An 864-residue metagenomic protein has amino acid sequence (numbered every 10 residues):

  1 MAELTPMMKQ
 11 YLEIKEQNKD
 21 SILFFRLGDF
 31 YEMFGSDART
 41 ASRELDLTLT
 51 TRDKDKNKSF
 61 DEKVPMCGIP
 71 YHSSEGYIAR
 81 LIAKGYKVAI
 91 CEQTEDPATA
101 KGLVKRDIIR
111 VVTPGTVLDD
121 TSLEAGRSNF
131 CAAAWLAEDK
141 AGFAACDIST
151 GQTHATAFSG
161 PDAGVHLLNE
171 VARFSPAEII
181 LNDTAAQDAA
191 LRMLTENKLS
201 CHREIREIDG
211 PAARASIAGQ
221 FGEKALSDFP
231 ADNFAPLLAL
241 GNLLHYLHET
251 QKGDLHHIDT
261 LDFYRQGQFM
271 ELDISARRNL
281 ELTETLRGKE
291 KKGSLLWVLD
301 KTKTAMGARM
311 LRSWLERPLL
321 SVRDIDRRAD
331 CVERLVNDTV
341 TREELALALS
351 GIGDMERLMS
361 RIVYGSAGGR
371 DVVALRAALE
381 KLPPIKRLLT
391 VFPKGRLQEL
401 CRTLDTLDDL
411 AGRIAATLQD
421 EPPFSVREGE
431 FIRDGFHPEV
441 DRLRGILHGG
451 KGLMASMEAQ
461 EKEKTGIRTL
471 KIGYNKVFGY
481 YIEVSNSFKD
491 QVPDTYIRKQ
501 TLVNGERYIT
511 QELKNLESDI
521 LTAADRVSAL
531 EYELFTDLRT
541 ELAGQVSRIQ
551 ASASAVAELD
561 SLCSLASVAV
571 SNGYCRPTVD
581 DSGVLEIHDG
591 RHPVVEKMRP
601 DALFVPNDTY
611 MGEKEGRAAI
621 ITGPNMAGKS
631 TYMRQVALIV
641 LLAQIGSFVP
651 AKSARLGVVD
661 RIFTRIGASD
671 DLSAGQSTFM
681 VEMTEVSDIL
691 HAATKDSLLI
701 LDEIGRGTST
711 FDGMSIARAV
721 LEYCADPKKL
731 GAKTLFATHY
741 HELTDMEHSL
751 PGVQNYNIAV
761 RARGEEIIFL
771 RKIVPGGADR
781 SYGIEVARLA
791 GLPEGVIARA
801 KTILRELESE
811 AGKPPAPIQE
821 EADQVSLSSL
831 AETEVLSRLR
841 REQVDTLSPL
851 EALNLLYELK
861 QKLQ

Functional and structural regions predicted by a protein language model:
M1-A2, K9-E13, D20, R539 (+5 more regions): Conserved phosphate-binding elements of NTP-dependent enzyme cores
M1-R334, S350, D354-V363, A367-A459 (+1 more regions): Charged catalytic and DNA/RNA-contacting regions of genome-maintenance and nucleic-acid-processing enzymes
G35-A38, N233, K303-T304, L311-W314 (+6 more regions): ATPase nucleotide-binding head domains, primarily ABC-like/P-loop NTPase cores
A38-D55, C146-F174, D490-L521, D601-M611 (+1 more regions): Extended active-site and interfacial segments that coordinate phosphate-rich ligands in large catalytic machineries
V171, P176-D183, A190, E512-Q545 (+2 more regions): Conserved catalytic alpha/beta cores of large enzymes that bind or transform nucleotide phosphates and polynucleotides
I208-Q220, M270-I274, L286, A377-S456 (+4 more regions): Amphipathic heptad-repeat alpha-helical coiled-coil/stalk segments that mediate oligomerization, filament/stalk
I325-R328, A348, I352, G450 (+5 more regions): Intracellular alpha-helical coupling/juxtamembrane segments of multi-pass membrane proteins
